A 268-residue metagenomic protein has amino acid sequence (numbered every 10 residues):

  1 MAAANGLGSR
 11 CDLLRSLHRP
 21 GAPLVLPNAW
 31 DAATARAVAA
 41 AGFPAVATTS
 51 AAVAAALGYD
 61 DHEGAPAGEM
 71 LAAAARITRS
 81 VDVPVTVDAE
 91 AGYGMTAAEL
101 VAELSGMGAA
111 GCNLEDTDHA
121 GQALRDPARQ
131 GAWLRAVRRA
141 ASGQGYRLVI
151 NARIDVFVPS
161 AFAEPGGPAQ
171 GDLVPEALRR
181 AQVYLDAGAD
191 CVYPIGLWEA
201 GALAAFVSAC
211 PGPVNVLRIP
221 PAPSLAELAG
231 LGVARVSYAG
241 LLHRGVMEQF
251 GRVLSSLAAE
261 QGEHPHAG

Functional and structural regions predicted by a protein language model:
M1-N28, A32-A40, R135-L148, A226: N-terminal amphipathic alpha-helix/helix-capping segment at the start of soluble metabolic enzymes
A2-N5, A239-G268: Extended, intrinsically disordered, low-complexity segments
S9-D12, Y59-V87, Q122-A152, W198-P223: Alpha-helix-loop-beta-strand connector modules within alpha/beta enzyme cores
V25-D31, V46-T48, V85-A89, C112-L114 (+4 more regions): Hydrophobic faces of well-ordered beta-strands that scaffold small-molecule active sites in alpha/beta enzyme cores
T34-A37, V87, G92-S105, P220-A234: Catalytic cores of alpha/beta
G42-V46, V53, G106-A110, A187-D190 (+2 more regions): Glycine-enriched alpha-helix->loop->beta-strand junction motifs that scaffold or abut catalytic
A45-L71, A91-M95, N113-Q130, V137 (+2 more regions): Glycine-rich, proline-tolerant flexible connector loops at the mouths of alpha/beta enzymes
A109-R180, Q249, A258-G268: Conserved anion-binding
